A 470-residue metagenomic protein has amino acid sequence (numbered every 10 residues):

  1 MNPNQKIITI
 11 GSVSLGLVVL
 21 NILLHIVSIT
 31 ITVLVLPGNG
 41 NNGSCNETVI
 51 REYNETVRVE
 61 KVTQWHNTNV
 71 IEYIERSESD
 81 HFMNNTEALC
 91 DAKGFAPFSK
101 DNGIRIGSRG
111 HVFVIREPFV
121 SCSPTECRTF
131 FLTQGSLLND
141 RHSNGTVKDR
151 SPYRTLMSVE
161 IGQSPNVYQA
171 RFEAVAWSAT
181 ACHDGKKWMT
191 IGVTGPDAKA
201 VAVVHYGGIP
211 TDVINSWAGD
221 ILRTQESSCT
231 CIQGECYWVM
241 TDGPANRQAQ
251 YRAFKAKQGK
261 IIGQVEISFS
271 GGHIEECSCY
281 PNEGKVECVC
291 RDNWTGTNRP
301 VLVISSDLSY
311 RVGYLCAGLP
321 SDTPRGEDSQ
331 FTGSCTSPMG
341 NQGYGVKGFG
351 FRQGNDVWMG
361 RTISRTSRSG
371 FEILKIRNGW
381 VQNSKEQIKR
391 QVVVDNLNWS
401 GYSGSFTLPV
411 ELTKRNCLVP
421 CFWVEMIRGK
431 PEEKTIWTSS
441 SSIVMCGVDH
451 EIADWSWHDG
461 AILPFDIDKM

Functional and structural regions predicted by a protein language model:
I8-G40: Alpha-helical transmembrane segments in eukaryotic/viral proteins
N102-G135: Beta-strand-rich domains and repeat architectures in extracellular enzymes and scaffolds, especially beta-propellers
G110-V120, F172-C182, D220-C229, G271-C279 (+2 more regions): Repeated scaffold domains used in trafficking and secretory/extracellular systems, primarily beta-propellers
E126-F131, G185-T190, G234-W238, G284-C288 (+2 more regions): Entry beta-strands of beta-propeller and related beta-repeat scaffolds
F131-G135, T190-T194, V239-G243, V289-D292 (+2 more regions): Recurrent small/Gly-Pro-centered beta-turn motifs in extracellular repeat architectures
G135-M157, D197-V204, A245-A253, T295-S305 (+2 more regions): Structural motif
N341-K375: Loop/turn-rich, solvent-exposed surfaces of beta-rich toroidal or solenoidal domains
S405-M470: Blade-level signature of beta-propeller repeat domains, shared across WD40, Kelch, NHL, RCC1 and BNR/Asp-box propellers
